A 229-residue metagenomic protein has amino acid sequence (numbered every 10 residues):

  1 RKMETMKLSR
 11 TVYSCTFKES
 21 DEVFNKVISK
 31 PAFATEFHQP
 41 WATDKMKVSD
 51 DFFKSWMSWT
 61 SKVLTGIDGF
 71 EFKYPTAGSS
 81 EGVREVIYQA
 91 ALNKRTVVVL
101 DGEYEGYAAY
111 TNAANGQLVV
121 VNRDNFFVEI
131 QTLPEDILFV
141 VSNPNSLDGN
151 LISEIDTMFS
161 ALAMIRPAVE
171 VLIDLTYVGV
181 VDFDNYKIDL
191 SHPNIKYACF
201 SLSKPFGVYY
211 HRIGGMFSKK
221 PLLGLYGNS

Functional and structural regions predicted by a protein language model:
R1-Q89: Conserved N-terminal alpha-helix of the aminotransferase class I/II PLP-enzyme fold
V27-P40, R212-I213, P221, L225-S229: Structural motif of enzymes handling amino- and sulfur-group chemistry
P31, P40, W59-F72, A77 (+1 more regions): PLP-dependent aminotransferase-like
K47-W59, V83-I87, I152-I165, D182-S191: Well-ordered, non-membrane alpha-helical segments in soluble/globular domains
E85-Q89, Y107-N112, N150-I152, G179-K187 (+1 more regions): A short acidic (Asp/Glu
N122-V180: Active-site phosphate-binding strand-loop segment of PLP-dependent enzymes
I188-G227: Active-site PLP attachment segment
